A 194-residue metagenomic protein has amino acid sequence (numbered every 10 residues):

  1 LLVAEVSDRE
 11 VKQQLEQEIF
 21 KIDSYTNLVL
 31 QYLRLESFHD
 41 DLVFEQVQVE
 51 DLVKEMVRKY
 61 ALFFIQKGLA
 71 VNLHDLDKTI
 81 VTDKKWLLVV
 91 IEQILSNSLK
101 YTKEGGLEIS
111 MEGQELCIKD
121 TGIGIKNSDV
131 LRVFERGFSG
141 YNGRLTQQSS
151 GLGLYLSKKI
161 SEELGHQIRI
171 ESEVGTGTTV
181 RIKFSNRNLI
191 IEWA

Functional and structural regions predicted by a protein language model:
S37-L42, D75, T79-K85: Conserved micro-motifs of the catalytic ATP-binding
V43-A61: A conserved beta-strand-to-alpha-helix junction within the catalytic ATP-binding
E45-Q46, I65, A70-T79: Conserved catalytic submotifs in the C-terminal HATPase_c
S98-L99: Short helix-loop "hinge" at the ATP-lid/N-box region of the Bergerat-fold HATPase_c
E104-E115: Short beta-strand/loop element within the Bergerat-fold HATPase_c
I125-F138: Short conserved segment of the HATPase_c
